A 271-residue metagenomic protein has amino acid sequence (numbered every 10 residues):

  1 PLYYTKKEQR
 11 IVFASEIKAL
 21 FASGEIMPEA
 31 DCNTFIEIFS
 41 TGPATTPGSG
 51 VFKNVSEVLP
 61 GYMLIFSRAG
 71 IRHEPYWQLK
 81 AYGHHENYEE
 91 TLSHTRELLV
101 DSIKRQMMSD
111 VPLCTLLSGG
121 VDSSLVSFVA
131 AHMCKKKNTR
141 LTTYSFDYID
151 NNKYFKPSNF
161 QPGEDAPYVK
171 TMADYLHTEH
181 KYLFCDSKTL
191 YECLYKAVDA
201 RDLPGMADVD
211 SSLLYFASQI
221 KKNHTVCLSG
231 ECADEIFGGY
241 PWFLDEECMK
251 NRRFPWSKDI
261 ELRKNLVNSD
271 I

Functional and structural regions predicted by a protein language model:
P1-A200, L213, N268: Cysteine-centered catalytic environments shared across enzyme families
T5, C193, A207, L214-D270: Active-site adenylate/phosphate-handling loop in enzymes that bind or generate adenylated species
R201, G205-V209: Long, Lys/Arg- and hydrophobic-enriched amphipathic alpha-helices
